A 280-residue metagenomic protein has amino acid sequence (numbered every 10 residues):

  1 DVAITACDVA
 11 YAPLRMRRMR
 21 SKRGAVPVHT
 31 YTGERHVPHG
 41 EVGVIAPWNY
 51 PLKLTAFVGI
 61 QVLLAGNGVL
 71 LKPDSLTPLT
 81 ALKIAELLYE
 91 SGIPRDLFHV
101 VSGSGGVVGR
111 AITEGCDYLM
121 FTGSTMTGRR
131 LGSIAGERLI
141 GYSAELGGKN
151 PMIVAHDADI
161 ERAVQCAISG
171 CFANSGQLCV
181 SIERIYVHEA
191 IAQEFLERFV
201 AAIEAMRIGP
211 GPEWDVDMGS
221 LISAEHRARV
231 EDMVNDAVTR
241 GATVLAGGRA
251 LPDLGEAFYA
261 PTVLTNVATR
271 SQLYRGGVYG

Functional and structural regions predicted by a protein language model:
D1-R20, A25-H29: Long amphipathic alpha-helix in the N-terminal Rossmann-like dinucleotide-binding domain of NAD(P)-dependent
V2, T80-K83, R229: Charged catalytic carboxylate motif
I4, T269-R270: Short, charged/polar surface micro-motifs in flexible loops or helix N-caps
S21-R162: Rossmann-like NAD(P) dinucleotide-binding subdomain of oxidoreductase/dehydrogenase enzymes
P51, Q272-L273: PDZ/PDZ-like domain micro-motif
G92, Y118, M126-T269, G276: ALDH superfamily catalytic-core signature
V278-G280: Short, intrinsically disordered, charge-balanced linker/junction segments flanking boundaries in proteins
